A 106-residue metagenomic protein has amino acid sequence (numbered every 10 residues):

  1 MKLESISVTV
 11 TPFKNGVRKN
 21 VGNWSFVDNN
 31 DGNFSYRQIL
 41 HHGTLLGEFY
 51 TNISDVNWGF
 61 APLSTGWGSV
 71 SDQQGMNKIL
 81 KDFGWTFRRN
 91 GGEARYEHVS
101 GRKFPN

Functional and structural regions predicted by a protein language model:
M1-N106: Terminal leader/tail segments of proteins
